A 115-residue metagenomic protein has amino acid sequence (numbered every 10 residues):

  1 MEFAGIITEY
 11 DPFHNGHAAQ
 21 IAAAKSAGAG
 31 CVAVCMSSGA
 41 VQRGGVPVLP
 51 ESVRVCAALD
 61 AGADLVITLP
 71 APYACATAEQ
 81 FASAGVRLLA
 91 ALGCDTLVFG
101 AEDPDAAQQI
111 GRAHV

Functional and structural regions predicted by a protein language model:
M1-H114: Nucleotidyltransferase catalytic core that binds NTPs
